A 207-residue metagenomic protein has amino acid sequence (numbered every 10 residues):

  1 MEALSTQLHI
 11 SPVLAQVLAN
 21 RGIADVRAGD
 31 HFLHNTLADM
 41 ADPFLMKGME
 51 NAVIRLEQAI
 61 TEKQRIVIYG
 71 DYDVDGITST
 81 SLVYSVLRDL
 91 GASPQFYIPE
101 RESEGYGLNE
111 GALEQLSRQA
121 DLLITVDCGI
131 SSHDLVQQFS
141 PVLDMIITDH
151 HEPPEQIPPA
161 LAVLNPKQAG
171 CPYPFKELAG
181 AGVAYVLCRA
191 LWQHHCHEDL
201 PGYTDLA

Functional and structural regions predicted by a protein language model:
M1-A207: Replace "Mg2+/Mn2+-dependent" with "divalent metal-dependent
